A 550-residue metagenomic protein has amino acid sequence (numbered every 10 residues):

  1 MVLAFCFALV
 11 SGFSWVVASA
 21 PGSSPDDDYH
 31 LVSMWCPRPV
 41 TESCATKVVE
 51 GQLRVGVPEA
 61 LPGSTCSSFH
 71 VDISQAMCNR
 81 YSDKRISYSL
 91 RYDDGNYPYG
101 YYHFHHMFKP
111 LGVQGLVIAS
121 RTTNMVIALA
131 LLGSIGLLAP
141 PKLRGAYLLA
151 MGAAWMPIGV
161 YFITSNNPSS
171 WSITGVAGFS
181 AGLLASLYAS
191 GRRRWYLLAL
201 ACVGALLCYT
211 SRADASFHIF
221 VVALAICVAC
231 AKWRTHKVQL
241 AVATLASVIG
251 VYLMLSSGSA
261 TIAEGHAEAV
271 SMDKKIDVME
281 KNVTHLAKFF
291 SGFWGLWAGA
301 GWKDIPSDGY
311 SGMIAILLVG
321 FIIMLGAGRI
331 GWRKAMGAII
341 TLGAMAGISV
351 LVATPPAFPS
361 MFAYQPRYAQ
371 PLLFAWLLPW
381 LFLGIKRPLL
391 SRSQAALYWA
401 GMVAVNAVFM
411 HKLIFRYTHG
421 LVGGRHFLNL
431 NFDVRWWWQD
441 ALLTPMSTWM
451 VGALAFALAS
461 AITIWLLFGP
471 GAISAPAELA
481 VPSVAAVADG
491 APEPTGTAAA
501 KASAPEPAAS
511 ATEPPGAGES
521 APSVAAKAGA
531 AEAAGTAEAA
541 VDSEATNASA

Functional and structural regions predicted by a protein language model:
M1-S14, Q239-A246, F456-E493, A498-A504 (+4 more regions): Start-transfer (signal-anchor) and selected internal transmembrane alpha helices of multi-pass inner/ER membrane
R38-Q114: Interfacial juxtamembrane loops and adjacent helix segments that form the catalytic/substrate-binding surfaces
A119-K142: Transmembrane-helix motifs of polytopic, lipid-linked glycan transferases
T164-S172: Short acidic/glycine- and proline-prone juxtamembrane loop motifs at membrane-interface regions of multi-pass membrane
A185-S190, S216-S247: Perimembrane helix-loop-helix junctions
Y196-A213, H218-L224: Membrane-interface alpha helices of multi-pass inner-membrane proteins
A229-C230, I249-V251, I262-I276, Q394-A486 (+2 more regions): Transmembrane helical bundles and short interhelical boundary loops of multi-pass, membrane-embedded
L240-V242, Y252-R329, F432-A453: Membrane-lumen/periplasm interface segments of multi-pass, membrane-embedded glycan/lipid transferases
